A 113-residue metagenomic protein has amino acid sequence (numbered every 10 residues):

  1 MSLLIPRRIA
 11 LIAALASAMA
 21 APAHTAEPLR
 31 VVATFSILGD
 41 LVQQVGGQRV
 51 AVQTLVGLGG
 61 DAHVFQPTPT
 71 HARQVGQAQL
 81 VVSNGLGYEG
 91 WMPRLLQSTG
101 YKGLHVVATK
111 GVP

Functional and structural regions predicted by a protein language model:
L3-L4, H24-P113: Extracytoplasmic metal-acquisition and chelation regions
R7-L11: N-terminal export leaders
L15: Expand to "…catalyze enediolate/carbanion chemistry for C-C bond making/breaking, isomerization, decarboxylation
A18-P22: N-terminal signal peptide c-region/cleavage motif recognized by signal peptidases
